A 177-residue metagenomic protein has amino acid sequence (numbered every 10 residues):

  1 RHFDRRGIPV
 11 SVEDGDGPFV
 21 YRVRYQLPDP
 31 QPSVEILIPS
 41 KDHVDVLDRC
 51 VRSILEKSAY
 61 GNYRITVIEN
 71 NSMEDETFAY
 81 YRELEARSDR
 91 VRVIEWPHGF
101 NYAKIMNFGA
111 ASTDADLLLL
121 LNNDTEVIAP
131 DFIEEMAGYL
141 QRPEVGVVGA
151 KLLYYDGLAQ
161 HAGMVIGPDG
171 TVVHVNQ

Functional and structural regions predicted by a protein language model:
R1-V34, V44-S53, M73-E74, A79-R82 (+3 more regions): Non-catalytic membrane-proximal stalk/linker segments that position and tether the catalytic domains
S33-L37, R64: Cell-envelope/extracellular polymer assembly enzymes that use nucleotide-activated donors
D42, I54, I68-M73, D124: Conserved short acidic donor-positioning loop in nucleotide-sugar-dependent glycosyltransferases
R52-N62: Short, acidic, metal-binding catalytic loop of nucleotide-sugar glycosyltransferases
N62-S72, R92-W96: Short beta-strand/loop segment that forms part of the nucleotide-sugar
W96-T113: Glycine-rich, basic loop-to-helix element that forms the pyrophosphate-binding segment of sugar-nucleotide handling
L118: Short aromatic/hydrophobic "clamp" motif used to bind/position activated sugar donors
E126-G170: Conserved donor NDP-sugar-binding/catalytic core segment of glycosyltransferases
